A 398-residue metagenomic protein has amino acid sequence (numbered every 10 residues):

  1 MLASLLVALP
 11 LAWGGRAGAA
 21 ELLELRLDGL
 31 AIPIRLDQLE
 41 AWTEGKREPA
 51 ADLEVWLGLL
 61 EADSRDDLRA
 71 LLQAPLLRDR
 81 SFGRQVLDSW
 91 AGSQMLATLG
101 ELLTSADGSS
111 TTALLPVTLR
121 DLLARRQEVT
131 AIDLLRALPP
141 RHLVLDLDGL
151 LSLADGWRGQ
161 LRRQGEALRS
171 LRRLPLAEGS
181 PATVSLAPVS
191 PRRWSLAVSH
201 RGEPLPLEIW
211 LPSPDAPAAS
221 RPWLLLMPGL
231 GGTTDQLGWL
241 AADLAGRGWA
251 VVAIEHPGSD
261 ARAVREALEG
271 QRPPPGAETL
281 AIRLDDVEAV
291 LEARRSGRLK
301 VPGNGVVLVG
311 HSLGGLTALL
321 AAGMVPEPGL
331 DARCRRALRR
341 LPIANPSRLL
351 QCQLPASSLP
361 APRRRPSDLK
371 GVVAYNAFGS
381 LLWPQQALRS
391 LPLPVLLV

Functional and structural regions predicted by a protein language model:
L30-G179: Mature extracellular/secreted ectodomains of secretory-pathway proteins
L168-A219: N-terminal cap/lid segment of alpha/beta-hydrolase-fold proteins
A219-G229: Short beta-strand element of the alpha/beta-hydrolase
G229, V309-A318: Gly/Ala-rich beta-loop-alpha elbow adjacent to hydrolase catalytic centers
G231, D235-G238, D243, E255-A281: Cap/lid segment of the alpha/beta-hydrolase catalytic domain
R272-K300, L316, L320, L330-N345: Alpha/beta-hydrolase active-site loop
L299-S312: Alpha/beta-hydrolase fold nucleophile elbow
L391, L397-V398: Short beta-strand/loop motif that positions the catalytic acidic residue of the alpha/beta-hydrolase fold
